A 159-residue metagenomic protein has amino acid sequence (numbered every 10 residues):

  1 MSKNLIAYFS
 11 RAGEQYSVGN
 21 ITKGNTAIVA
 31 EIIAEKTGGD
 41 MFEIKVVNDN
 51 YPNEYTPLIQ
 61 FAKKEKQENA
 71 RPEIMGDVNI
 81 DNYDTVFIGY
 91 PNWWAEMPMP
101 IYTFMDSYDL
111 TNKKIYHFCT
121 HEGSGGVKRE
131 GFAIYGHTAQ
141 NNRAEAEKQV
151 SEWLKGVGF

Functional and structural regions predicted by a protein language model:
M1-T85, A95, Y102, K148-F159: N-terminal beta1-alpha1-beta2 submodule of the flavodoxin-like/Rossmannoid cofactor-binding fold
R11-E14, V47-D49, N92-E96, H121-G125 (+1 more regions): Solvent-exposed loop/turn segments at secondary-structure junctions within structured extracellular/periplasmic domains
T37, T111, K128-F132: Short, structured coil segments at secondary-structure junctions
I80-D81, D106-N112: Short, conserved loop/helix-junction motifs that constitute active-site signature segments in enzyme catalytic cores
M99-T103, V127-K128, E145: Generic recognition of short, well-ordered alpha-helical segments
G131-F159: Glycine-rich phosphate/pyrophosphate-binding loop and the adjoining helix
